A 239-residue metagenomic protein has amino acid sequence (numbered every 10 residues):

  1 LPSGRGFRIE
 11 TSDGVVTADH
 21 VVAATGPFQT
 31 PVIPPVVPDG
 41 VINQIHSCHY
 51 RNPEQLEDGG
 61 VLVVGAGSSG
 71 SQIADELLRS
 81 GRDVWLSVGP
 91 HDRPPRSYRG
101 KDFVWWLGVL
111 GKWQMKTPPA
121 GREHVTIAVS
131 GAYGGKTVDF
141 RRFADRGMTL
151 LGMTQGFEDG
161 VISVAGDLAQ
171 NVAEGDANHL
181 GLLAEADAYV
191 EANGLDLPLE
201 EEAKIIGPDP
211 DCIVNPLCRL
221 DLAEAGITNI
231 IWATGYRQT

Functional and structural regions predicted by a protein language model:
L1-T239: Flavin (primarily FAD) cofactor-binding/catalytic cores of flavoenzymes
